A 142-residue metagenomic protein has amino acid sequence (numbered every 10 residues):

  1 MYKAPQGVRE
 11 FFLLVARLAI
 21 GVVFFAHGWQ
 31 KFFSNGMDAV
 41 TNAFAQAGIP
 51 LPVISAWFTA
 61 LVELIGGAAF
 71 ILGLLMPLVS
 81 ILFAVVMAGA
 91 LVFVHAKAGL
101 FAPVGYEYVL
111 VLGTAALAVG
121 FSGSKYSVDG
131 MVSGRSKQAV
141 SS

Functional and structural regions predicted by a protein language model:
M1-F32, V53-L61, I65, L72-S142: Extended, low-polarity transmembrane helix blocks
F33-L51: Membrane-interface interhelical connector segments
